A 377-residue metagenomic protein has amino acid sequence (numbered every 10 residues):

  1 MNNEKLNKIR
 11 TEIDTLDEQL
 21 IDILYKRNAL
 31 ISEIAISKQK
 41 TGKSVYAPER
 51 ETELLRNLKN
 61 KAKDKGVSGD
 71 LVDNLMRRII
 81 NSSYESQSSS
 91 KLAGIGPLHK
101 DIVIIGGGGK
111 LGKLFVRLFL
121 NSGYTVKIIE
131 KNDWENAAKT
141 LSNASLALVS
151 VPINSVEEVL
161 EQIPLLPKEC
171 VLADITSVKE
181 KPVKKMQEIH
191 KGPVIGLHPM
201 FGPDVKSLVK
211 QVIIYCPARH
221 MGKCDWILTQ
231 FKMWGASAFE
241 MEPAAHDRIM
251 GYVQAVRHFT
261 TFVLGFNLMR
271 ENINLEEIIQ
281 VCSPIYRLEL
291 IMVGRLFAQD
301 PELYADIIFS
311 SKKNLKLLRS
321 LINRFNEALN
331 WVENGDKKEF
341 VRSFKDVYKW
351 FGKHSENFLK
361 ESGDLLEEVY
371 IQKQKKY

Functional and structural regions predicted by a protein language model:
M1-V103, R117: Extended, charge-rich alpha-helical interface modules
I104-I105, V149, Y215: Hydrophobic Val/Ile/Leu positions in short beta-strands of Rossmann-like dinucleotide-binding domains
K110-L111: Hydrophobic/small residue at the entry helix of a nucleotide-binding pocket
N121-T125, E169: Conserved S-adenosyl-L-methionine
V126-K139: Adenosine-cofactor binding site in Rossmann-like domains, unifying the SAM/SAH pocket of S-adenosylmethionine-dependent
A138-S142, L146-M186: Rossmann-fold NAD(P) dinucleotide-binding segment
K179-P182, M186-S237, M241, D247: Rossmann-fold dinucleotide-binding core
E240-Y377: An accessory alpha-helical subdomain
